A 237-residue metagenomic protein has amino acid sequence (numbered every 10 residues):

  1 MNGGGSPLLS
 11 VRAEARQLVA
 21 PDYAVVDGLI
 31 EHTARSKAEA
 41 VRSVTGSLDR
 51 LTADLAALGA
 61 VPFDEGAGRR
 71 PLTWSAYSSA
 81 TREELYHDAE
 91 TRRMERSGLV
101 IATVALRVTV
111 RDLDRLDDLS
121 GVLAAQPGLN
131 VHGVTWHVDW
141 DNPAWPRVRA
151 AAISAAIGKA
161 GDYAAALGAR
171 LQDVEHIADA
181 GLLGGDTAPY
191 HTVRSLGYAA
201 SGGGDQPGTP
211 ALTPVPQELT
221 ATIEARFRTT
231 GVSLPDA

Functional and structural regions predicted by a protein language model:
M1-D139, P143-A237: Short, charge-dense linear interaction motifs
